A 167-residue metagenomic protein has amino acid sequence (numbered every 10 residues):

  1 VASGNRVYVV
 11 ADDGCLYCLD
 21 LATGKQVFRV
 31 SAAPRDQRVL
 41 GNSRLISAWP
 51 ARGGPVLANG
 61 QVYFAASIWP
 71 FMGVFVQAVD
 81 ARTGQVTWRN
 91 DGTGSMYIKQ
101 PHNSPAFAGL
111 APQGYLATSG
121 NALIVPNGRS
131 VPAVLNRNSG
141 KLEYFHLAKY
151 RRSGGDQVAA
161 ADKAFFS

Functional and structural regions predicted by a protein language model:
V1-L16, R44-V76, S104-P132, H146 (+1 more regions): Repeat-blade elements of multi-bladed beta-propeller folds
V7, L16-L19, G24, G84: Hydrophobic packing within well-folded, soluble alpha/beta domains
T23-L45, D80, Q85-A106, N136 (+1 more regions): Aromatic (tryptophan-biased) beta-strands that constitute blades/sheets of beta-rich domains
